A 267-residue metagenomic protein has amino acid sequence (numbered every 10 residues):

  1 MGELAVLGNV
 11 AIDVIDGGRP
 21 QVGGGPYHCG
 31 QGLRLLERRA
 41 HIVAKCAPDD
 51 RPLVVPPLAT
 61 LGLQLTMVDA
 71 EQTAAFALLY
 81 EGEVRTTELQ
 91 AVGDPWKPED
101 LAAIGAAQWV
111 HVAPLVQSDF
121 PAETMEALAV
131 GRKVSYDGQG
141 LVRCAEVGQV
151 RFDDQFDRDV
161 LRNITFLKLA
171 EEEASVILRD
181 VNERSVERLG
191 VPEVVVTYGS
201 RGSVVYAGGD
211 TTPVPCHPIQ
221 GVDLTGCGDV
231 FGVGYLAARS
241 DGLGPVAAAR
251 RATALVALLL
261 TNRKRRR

Functional and structural regions predicted by a protein language model:
E3-L4, I12-P20, L35-P114, S118 (+1 more regions): Conserved N-terminal subdomain of the carbohydrate kinase-like
G8-V10, V230: Active-site metal-binding loops of divalent metal-dependent hydrolases
G30-R39, A237-D241: Alpha-helix C-terminal capping segments
Q31, F76-L79, G202-Y206: Short beta-strand scaffold segments in enzyme catalytic cores
L33, A170, G228: Short, conserved phosphate/pyrophosphate- and ester-handling motifs at nucleotide-, phospho-/glycolipid
I104-G105, L161, R188: A short, aliphatic-rich alpha-helical micro-motif
W109-R184, G202: Conserved beta-alpha-beta core of the PfkB/ribokinase-like small-molecule kinase fold
R151-R158, D180-R267: Conserved phosphate-binding/catalytic region of the ribokinase-like
